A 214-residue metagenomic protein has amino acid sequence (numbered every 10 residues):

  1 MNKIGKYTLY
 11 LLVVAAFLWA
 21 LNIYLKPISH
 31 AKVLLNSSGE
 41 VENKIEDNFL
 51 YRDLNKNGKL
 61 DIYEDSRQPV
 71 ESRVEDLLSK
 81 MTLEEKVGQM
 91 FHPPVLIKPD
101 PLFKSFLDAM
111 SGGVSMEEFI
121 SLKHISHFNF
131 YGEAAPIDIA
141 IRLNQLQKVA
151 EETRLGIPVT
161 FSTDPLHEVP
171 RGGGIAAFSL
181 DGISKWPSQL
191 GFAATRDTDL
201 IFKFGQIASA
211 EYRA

Functional and structural regions predicted by a protein language model:
M1-Y7: Positively charged n-region of N-terminal signal peptides that target proteins for export
Y7-N22: Hydrophobic membrane-insertion alpha-helices, especially the h-region of bacterial N-terminal signal peptides
W19-A214: N-terminal beta-rich core of secreted/periplasmic extracellular enzymes
